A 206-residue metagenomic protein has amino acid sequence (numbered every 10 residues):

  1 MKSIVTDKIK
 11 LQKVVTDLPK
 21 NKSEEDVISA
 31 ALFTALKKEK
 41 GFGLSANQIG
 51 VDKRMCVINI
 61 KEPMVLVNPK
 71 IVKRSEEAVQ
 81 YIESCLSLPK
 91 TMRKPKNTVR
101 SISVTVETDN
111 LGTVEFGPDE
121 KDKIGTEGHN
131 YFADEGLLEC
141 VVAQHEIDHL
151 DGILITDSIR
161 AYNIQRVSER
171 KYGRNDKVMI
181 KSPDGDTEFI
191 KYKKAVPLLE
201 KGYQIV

Functional and structural regions predicted by a protein language model:
M1-V206: Positively charged
